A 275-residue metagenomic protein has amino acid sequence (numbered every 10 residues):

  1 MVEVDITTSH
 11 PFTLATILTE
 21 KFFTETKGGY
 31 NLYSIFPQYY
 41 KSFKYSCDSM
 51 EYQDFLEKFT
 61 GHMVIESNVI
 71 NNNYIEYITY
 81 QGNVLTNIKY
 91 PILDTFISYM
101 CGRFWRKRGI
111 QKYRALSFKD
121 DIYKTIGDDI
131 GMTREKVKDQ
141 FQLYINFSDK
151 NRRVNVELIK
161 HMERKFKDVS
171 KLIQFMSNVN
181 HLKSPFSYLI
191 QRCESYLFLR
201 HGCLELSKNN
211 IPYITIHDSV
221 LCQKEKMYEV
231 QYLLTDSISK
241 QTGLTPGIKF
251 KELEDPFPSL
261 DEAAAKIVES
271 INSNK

Functional and structural regions predicted by a protein language model:
M1-K183: Helical catalytic core of nucleic-acid polymerases
D5-I6, F141, P212-Q223: Catalytic palm active-site di-aspartate
P11-I17, K224-L233: A short acidic (Asp/Glu
I126, G202-L206, L234-T242: Hydrophobic, Leu/Ile/Phe/Ala-enriched alpha-helical segments that form helix-helix packing faces
R134, S148-I159, N180, M227-K275: C-terminal polymerase-core module
L182-R200: Adenine-nucleotide phosphate-binding core of ATP-dependent small-molecule kinases
Y196-I216: Active-site palm subdomain of RNA-directed nucleic acid polymerases
